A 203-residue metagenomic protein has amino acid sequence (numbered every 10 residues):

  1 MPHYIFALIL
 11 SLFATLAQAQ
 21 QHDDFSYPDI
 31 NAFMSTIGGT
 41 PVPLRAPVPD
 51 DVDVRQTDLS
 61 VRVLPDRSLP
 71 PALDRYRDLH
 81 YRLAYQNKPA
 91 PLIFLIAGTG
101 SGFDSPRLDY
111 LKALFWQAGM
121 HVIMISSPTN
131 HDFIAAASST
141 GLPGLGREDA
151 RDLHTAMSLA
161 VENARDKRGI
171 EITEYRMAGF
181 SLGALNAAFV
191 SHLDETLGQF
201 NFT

Functional and structural regions predicted by a protein language model:
P2-I9: Sec-dependent signal peptide recognition, specifically the positively charged N-region followed immediately by
L12-L16: N-terminal signal peptide c-region/cleavage motif recognized by signal peptidases
A17-Q21: Boundary at the C-terminal end of the N-terminal hydrophobic targeting segment
M34-K88: N-terminal cap/lid segment of alpha/beta-hydrolase-fold proteins
R77-D78, A84-H131: Short, surface-exposed "cap/lid" segments of acyl-processing enzymes
D109, A113, H154, A188-H192: Short, hydrophobic alpha-helix immediately C-terminal to the catalytic nucleophile
L142-R168: Alpha/beta-hydrolase active-site loop
N163-T203: Primarily recognizes the serine-hydrolase "nucleophile elbow" in alpha/beta-hydrolase and SGNH/GDSL folds
